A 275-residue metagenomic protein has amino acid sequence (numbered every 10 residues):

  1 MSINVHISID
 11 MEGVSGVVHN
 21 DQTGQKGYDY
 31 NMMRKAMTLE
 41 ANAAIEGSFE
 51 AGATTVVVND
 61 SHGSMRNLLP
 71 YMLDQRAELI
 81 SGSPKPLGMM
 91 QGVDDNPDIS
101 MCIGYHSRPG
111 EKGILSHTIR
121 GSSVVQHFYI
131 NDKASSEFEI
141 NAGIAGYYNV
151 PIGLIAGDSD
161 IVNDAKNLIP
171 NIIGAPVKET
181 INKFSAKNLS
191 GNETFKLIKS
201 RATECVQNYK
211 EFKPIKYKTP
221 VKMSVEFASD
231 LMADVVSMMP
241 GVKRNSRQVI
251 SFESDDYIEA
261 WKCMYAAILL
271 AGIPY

Functional and structural regions predicted by a protein language model:
M1-H6: Extreme N-terminal starter segment of soluble prokaryotic enzymes
S8-I9, N59-D60, S100-G104, I155-A156 (+1 more regions): Short beta-strand segments
Q22-E46: Short catalytic helix/loop segments, enriched in acidic residues and glycine and frequently bearing histidine
V56, T194-Y275: C-terminal accessory domains and tails appended to enzymatic cores
G63-R76: Glycine-rich loop at the start of a catalytic domain that most often binds anionic cofactors/ligands
D74-V93: A glycine-rich helix N-cap at a beta->alpha junction
K85, S122-Y148, A156-D160: Active-site glycine-rich loop that binds ribose-phosphate moieties when present
I144-V206: Active-site rim beta-loop-alpha module in soluble metabolic enzymes
